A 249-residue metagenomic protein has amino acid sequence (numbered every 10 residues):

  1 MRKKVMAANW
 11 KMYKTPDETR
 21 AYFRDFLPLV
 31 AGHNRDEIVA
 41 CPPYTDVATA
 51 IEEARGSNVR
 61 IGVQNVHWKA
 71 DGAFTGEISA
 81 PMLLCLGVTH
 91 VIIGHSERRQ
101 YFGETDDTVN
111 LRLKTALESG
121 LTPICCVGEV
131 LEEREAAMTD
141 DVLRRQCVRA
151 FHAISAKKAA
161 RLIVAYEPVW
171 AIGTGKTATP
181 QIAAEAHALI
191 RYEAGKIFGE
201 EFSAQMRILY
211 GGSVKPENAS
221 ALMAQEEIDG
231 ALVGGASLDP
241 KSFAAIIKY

Functional and structural regions predicted by a protein language model:
M1-Y249: Active-site loop-to-helix "anion-binding N-cap" substructures in soluble metabolic enzymes
